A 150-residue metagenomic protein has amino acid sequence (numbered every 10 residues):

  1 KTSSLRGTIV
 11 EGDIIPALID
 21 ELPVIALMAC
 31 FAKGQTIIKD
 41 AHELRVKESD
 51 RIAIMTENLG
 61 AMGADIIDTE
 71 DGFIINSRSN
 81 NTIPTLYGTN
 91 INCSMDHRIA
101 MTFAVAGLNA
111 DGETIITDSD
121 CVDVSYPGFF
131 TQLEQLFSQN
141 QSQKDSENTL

Functional and structural regions predicted by a protein language model:
K1-I15, M62-M95, E134-L150: Self-splicing inteins and homing endonuclease
I9-V10, K39-H42, Y87-T89, T114-I116: A short, structure-level motif marking secondary-structure boundaries and short turns
E11-D13, D40-S49, M55, G72-R78: A short beta-alpha structural unit
P16-I37, R51-I67, I83-P84, S94-T114 (+1 more regions): Proline/glycine-anchored alpha-helix kink/cap motifs
D123-V124: Mixed-charge, glycine-accented linear interaction segment located at domain edges/termini
